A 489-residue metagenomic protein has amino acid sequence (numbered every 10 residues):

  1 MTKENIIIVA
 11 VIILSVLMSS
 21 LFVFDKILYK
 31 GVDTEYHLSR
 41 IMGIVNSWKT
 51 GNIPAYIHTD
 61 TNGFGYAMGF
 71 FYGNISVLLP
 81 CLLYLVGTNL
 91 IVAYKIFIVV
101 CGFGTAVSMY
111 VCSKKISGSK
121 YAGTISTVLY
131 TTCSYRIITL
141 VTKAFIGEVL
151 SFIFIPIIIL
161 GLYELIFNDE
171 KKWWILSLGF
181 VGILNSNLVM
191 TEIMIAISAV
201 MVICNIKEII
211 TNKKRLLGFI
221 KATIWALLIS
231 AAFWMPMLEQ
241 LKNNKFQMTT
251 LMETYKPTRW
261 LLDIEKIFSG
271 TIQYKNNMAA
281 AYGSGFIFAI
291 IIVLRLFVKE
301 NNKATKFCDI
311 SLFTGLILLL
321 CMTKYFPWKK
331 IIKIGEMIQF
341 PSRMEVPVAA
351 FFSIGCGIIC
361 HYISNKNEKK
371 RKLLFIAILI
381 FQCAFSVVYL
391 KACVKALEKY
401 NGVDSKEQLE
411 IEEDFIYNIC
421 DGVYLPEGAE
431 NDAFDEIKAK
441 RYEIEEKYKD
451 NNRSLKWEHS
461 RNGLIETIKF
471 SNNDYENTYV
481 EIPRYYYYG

Functional and structural regions predicted by a protein language model:
M1-E398: Membrane-embedded transmembrane-helix bundle of lipid-linked glycan/lipid transferases
F24, G51, T61, L228-I229 (+8 more regions): Alpha-helical structural elements
K30-D33, S113, C420-D421, G428 (+1 more regions): N-terminal short leaders/motifs
P54, F64, F70, E253 (+8 more regions): Intrinsically disordered, low-complexity segments enriched in small/polar residues
K395-K456: Membrane-interface segments at or immediately adjacent to transmembrane helices that form the boundary between
I437-G489: Active-site-proximal, structured, solvent-exposed surfaces of multi-pass membrane proteins that position macromolecular
